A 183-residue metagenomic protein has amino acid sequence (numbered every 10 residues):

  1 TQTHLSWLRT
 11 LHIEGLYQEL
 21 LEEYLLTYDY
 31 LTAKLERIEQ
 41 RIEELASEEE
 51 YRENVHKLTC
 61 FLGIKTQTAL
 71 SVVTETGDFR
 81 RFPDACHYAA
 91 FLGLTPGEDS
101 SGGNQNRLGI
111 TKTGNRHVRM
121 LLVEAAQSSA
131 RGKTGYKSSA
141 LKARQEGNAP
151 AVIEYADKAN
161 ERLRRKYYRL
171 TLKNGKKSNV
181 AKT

Functional and structural regions predicted by a protein language model:
T1-T183: A detector of single, family-specific signature residues that are central to catalytic or substrate-handling motifs
